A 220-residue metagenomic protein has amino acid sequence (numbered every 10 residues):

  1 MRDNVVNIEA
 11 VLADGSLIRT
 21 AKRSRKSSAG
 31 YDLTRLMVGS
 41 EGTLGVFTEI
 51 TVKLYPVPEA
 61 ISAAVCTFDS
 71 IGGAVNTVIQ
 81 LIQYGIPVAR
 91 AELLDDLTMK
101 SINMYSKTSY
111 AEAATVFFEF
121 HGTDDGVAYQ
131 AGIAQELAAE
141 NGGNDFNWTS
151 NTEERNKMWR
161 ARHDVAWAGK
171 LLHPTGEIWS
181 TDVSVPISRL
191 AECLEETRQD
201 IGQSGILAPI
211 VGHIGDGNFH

Functional and structural regions predicted by a protein language model:
M1-E92: FAD-binding subdomain of flavoenzyme oxidoreductases
V52-P56, S62-H220: C-terminal substrate-recognition/cap domain of FAD-linked oxidoreductases
